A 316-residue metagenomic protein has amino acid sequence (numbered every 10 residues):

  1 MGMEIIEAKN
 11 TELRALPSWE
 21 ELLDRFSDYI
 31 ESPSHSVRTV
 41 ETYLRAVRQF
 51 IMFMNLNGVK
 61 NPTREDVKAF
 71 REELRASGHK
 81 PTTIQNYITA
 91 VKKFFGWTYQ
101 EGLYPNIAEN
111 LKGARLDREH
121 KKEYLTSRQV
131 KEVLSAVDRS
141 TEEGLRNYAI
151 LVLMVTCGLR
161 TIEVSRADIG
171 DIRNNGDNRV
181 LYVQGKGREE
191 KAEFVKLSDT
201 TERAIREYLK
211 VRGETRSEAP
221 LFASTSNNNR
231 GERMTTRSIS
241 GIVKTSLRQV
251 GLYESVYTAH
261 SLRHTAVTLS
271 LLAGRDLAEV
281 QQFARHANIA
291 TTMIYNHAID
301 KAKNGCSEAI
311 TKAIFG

Functional and structural regions predicted by a protein language model:
M1-G316: Conserved catalytic core of the tyrosine transesterase superfamily
